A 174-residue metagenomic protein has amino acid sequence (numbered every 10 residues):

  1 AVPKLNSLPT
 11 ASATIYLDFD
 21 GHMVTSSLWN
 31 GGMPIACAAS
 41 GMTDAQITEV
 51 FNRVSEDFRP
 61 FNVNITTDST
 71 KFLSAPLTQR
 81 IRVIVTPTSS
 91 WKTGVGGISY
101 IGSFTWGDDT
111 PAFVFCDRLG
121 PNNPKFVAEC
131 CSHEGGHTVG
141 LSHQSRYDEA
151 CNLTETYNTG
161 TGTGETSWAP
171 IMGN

Functional and structural regions predicted by a protein language model:
A1-K4, T66-T70, N152-N158: Short alpha-helical segments and helix-capping/turn motifs at coil-helix boundaries
A1-Y16, N158-T161: Short amphipathic alpha-helices and their capping/turn segments at secondary-structure boundaries
P9-I15, D20-E149, A169: Active-site-proximal segment of zinc-dependent metalloprotease catalytic domains
L119-F126, E155, T159-T163: Alpha-helix capping and helix-loop boundary segments enriched in small/acidic/polar residues
N158-N174: Post-HExxH zinc-binding segment in Zn-dependent metallohydrolases
